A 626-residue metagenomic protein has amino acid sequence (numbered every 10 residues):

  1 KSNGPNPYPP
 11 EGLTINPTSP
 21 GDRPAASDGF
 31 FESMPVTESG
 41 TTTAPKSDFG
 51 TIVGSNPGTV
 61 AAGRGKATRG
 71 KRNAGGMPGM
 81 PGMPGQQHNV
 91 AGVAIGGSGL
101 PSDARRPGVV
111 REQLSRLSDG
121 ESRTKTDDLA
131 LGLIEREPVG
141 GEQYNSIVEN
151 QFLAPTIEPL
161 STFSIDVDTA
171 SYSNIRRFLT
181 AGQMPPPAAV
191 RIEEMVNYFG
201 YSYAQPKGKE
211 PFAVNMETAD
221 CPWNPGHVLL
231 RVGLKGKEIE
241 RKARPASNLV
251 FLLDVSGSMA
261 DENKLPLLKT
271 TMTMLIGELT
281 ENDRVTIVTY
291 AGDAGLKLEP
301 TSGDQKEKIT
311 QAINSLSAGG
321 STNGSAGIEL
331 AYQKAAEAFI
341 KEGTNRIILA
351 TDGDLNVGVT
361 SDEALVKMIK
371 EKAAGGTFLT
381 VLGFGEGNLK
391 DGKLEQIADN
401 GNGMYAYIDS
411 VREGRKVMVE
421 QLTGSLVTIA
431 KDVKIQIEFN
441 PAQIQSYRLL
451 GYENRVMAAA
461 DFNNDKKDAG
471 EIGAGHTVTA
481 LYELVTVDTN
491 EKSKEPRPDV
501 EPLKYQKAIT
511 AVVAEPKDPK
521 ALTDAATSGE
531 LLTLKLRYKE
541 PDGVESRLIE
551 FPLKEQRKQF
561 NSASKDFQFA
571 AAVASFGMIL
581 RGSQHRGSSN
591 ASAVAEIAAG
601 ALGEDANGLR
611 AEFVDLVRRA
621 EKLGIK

Functional and structural regions predicted by a protein language model:
K1-P138: Intrinsic-disorder/low-complexity signature in envelope-associated proteins
P5-Y8, F212-V433, A460, E495-I509 (+3 more regions): Exposed acidic/Ser/Thr-rich ligand/metal-binding surfaces
G12-N16, E32-P35, I52, A61 (+14 more regions): Soluble periplasmic/extracytoplasmic beta-strand elements of cell-envelope proteins
S55, A62-K71, G85-H88, G92-V93 (+9 more regions): Long, acidic serine/threonine- and proline-rich intrinsically disordered regions
P101, R105-K237, G587-K626: Subset of Sec-pathway N-terminal targeting signals
R136, E142-Q143, L275, L279 (+6 more regions): Secretory-pathway-linked proteins and extracytosolic
Y198-K207, I444-A458: Surface patches in mature domains of proteins
S425, I429-D432, I437-R448: Extracytoplasmic assembly/pore-lining segments of large envelope/extracellular complexes
